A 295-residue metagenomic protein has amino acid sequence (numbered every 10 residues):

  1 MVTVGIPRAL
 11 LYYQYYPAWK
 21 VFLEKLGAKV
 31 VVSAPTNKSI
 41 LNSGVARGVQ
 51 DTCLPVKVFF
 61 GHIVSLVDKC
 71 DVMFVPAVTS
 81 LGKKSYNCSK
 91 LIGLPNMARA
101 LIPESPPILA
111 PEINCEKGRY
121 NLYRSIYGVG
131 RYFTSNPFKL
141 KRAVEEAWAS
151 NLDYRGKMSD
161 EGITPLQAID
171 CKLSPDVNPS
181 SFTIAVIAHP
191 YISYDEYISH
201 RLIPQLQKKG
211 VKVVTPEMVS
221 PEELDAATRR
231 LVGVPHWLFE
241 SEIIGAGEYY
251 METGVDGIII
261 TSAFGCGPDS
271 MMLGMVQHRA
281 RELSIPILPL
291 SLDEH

Functional and structural regions predicted by a protein language model:
M1-H295: An N-terminal assembly and electron-transfer interface module characteristic of large anaerobic redox and radical
